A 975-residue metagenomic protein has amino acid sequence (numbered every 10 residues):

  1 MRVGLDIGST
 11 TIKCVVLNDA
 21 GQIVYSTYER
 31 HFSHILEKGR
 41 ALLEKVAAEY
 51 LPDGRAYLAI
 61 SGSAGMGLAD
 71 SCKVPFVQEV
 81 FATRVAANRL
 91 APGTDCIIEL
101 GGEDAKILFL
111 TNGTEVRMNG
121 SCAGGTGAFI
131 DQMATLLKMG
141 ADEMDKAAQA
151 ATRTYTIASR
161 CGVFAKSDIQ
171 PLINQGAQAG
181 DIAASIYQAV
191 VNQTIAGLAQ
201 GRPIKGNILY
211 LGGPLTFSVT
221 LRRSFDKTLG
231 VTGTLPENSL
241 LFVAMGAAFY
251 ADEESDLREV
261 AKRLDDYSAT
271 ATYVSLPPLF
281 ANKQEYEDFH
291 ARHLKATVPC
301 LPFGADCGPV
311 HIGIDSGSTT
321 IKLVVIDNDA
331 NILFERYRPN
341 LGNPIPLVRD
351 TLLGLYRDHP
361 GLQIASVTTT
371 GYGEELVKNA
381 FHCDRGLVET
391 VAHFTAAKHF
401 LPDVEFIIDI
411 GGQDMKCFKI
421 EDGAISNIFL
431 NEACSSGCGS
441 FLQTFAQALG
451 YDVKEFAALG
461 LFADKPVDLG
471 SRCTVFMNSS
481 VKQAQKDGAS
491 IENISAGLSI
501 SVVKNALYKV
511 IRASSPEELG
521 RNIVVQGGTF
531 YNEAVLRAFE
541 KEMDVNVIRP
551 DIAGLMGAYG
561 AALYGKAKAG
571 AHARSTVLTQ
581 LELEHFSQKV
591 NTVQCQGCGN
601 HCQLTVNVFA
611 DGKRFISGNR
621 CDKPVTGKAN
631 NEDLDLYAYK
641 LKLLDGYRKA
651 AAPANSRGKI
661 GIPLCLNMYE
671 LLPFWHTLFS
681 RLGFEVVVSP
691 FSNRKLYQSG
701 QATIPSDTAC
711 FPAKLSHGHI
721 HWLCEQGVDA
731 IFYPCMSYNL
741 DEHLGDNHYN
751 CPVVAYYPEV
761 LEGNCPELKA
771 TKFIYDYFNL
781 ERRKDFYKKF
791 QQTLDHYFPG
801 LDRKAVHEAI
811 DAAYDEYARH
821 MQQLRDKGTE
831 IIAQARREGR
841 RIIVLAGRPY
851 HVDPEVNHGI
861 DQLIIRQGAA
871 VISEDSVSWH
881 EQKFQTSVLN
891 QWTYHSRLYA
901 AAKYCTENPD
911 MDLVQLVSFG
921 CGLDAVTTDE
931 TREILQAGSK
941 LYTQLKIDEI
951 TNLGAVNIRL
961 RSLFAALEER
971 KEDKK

Functional and structural regions predicted by a protein language model:
G4-K45, E115-V116, G120, I314-G354 (+2 more regions): Short glycine-rich, Thr/Ser-proximal phosphate-binding strand/loop in the N-terminal lobe of ATP-dependent enzymes
H34-I35, N112-R153, L240-V243, F249-E253 (+9 more regions): Glycine-rich phosphate-binding loop plus the immediately following alpha-helix
A64-G65, L198-T228, S239-V243, T370-G373 (+5 more regions): Glycine-rich phosphate-binding loops at beta-strand->alpha-helix junctions
F76-V80, D226-M245, D384-V391, E540-Y559 (+3 more regions): Conserved phosphate-binding/catalytic loops in two-lobed NTP-binding clefts
V85, G127-Q132, E237-A271, T395 (+3 more regions): Glycine-rich phosphate-binding/hydrolytic loop that grips phosphoryl groups
K106, E253-P309, K416, A567-D633: Acidic, glycine/GT-rich loop-and beta-edge segments that sit at the periphery of enzyme/chaperone cores
N119, A123-F129, C434-L442, L449 (+2 more regions): An N-terminal assembly and electron-transfer interface module characteristic of large anaerobic redox and radical
A165-A196, S479-Y508: Adenine-nucleotide phosphate-binding core of ATP-dependent small-molecule kinases
